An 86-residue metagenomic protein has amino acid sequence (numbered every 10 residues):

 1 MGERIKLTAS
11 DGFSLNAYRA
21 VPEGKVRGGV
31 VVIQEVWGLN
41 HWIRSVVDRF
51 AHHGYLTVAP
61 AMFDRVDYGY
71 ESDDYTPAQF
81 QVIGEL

Functional and structural regions predicted by a protein language model:
I5-L86: Serine-hydrolase catalytic machinery in alpha/beta-hydrolase-like enzymes
